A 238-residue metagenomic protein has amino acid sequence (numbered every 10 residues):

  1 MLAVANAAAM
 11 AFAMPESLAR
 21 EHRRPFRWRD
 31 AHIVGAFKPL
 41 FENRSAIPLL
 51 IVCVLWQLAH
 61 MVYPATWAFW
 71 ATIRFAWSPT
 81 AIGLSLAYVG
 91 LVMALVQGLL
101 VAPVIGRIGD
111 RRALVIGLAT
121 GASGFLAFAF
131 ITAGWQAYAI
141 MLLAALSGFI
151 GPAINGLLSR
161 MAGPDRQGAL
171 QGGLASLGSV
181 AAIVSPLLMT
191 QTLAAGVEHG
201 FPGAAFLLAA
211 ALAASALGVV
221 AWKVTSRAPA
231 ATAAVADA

Functional and structural regions predicted by a protein language model:
M1, Q191-A213: A membrane-interface helix-boundary motif in multi-pass transporters
A9-F12, L207-A238: Multi-pass alpha-helical transporter architecture, strongest for 12-TM Major Facilitator/SLC carriers used
P15-V52, R74, V235-A238: Juxtamembrane intracellular "pre-TM" segments in multi-pass secondary transporters
E42-Y63, L142: Pair of pore-lining "gating" transmembrane helices in MFS-fold secondary transporters
A65-I82: Short amphipathic helix-loop junctions that connect adjacent transmembrane helices in Major Facilitator Superfamily/SLC
V96-D110, L193: Helix-to-loop junctions at the C-terminal end of transmembrane segments in multipass secondary transporters
R111-I154: C-terminal transmembrane helical hairpin of 12-TM major facilitator-type secondary transporters
D165-A195: A late C-terminal transmembrane helix in Major Facilitator Superfamily
